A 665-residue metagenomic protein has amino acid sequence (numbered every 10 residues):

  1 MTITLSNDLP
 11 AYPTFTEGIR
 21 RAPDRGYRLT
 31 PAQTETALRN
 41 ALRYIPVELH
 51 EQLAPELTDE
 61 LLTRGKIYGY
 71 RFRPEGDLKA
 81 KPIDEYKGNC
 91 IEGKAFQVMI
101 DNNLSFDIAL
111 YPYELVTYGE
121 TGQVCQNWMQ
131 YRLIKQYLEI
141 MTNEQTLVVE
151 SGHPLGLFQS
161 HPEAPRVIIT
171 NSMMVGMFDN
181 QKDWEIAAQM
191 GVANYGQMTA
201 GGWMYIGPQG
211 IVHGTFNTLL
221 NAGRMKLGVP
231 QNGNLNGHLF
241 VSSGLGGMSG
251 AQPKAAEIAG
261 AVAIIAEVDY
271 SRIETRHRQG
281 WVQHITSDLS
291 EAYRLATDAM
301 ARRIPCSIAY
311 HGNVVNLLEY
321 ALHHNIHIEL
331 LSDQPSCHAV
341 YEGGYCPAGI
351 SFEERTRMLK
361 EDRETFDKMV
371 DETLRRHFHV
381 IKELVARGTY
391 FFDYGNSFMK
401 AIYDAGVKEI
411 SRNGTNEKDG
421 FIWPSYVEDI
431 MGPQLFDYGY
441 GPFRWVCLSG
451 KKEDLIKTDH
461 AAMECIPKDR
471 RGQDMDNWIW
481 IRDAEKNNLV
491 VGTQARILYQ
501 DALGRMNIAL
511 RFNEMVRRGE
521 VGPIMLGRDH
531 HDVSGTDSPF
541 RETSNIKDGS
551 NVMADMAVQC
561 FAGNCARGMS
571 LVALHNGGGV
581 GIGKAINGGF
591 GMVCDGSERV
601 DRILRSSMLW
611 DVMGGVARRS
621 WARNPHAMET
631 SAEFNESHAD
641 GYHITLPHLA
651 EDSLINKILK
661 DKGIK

Functional and structural regions predicted by a protein language model:
M1-G214, L220, R224-L227, Q231 (+5 more regions): N-terminal ligand-binding/catalytic initiation module
D101-F106, P112-Y113, I186, V192-T199 (+10 more regions): Catalytic cofactor-binding cores of redox enzymes
I140-Q145, G260-A261, H327-L330, E383-Y390 (+3 more regions): Structural alpha-beta junctions
T146-S151, I169-T170, S242, I265-A266 (+5 more regions): General beta-strand structural signal in soluble alpha/beta enzymes
Q197-L220, R224, N236-L239, L245-R303 (+6 more regions): Catalytic or ion-translocation cores adjacent to nucleophile or general acid/base/metal-coordination motifs in diverse
E257-A259, L322-H327, G349, V407-S411 (+3 more regions): Short, solvent-exposed amphipathic alpha-helical segments in soluble enzyme and RNA/protein-processing domains
S290-I508: Core active-site phosphate/anionic-ligand binding loop and the adjoining beta-turn-alpha structural block in enzyme
L295-I304, A309-H324, I328, H626-I664: C-terminal domain-closing interface element
